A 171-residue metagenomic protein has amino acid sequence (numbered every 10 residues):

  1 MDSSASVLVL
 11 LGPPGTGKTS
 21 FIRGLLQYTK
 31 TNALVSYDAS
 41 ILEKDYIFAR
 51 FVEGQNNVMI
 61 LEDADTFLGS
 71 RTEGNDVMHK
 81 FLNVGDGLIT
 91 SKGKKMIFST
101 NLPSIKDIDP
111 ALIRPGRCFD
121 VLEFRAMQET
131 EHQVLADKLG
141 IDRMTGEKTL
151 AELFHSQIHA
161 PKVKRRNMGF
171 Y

Functional and structural regions predicted by a protein language model:
S3-F21: Walker A/P-loop nucleotide-binding motif
S6, G54-V58, I89-I97: Loop/turn-to-beta-strand initiation segments
L8, L34, I97, F119-L122: Hydrophobic/aromatic beta-strand patches that form the interior of the parallel beta-sheet core in alpha/beta enzyme
L26-Q55, G74-N75: Short glycine-rich substrate-engagement loop in P-loop NTPases that contacts/grips substrate
S40-I41, D65-F67, L102-K106, A126-H132: Conserved nucleotide-binding/hydrolysis micro-motifs of P-loop NTPases
D65-R114: Conserved catalytic/switch belt of AAA+ P-loop NTPases
P110-Y171: C-terminal alpha-helical "lid" subdomain
